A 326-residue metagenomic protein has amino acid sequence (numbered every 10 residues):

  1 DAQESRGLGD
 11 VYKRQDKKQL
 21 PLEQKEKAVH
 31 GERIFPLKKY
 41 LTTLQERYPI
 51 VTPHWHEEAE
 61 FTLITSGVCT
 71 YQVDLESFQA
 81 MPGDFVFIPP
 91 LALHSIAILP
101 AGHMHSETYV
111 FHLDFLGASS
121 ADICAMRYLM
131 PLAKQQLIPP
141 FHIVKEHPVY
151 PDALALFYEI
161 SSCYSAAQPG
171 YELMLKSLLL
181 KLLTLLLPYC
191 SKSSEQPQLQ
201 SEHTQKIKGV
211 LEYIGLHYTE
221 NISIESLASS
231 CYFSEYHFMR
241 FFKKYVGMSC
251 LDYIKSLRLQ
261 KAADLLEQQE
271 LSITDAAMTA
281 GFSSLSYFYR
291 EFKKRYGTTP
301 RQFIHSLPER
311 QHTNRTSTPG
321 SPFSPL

Functional and structural regions predicted by a protein language model:
D1-Y12: Single conserved hydrophobic/aromatic residue that forms the stacking wall/gate of nucleotide- or nucleobase-binding
K13-T42, L93-S162: A hydrophobic/aromatic-rich effector-binding and dimerization subdomain of bacterial HTH-type transcriptional regulators
K39-W55: Conserved short histidine dyad/triad with adjacent acidic residue
H54-Y71, F87: Short, conserved beta-strand element in jelly-roll/cupin
T65, L137, L154-S165, L211 (+2 more regions): Regular secondary-structure segments
L75-P90: Short acidic-glycine-tyrosine-enriched beta hairpin
K134-Q135, H142-P197, E202-Q205, G209: An amphipathic alpha-helical interaction segment
T184-K192, G209-Q260, E267, L271 (+1 more regions): Basic/polar phosphate-binding segments, predominantly the helix-turn-helix DNA-binding elements of transcriptional
